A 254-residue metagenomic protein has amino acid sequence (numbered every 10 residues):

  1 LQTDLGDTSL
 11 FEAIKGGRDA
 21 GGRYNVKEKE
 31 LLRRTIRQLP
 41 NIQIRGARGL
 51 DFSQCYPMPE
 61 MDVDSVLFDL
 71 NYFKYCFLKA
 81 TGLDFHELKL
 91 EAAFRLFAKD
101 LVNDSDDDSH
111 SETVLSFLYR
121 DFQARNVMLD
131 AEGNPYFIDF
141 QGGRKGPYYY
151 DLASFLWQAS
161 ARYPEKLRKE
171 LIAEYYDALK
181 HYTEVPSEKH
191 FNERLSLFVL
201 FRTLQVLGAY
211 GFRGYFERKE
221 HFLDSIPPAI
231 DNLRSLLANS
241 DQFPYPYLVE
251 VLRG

Functional and structural regions predicted by a protein language model:
L1-F68, Y72, K79, D107-S109: ATP-binding pocket architecture of kinase catalytic cores
D4-T8, R18-G21, D107-S111, S116 (+2 more regions): Conserved NTP-binding catalytic cores of kinases and kinase-like/nucleotidyltransferase enzymes across multiple kinase
G17, G46, G211-R218, S240: Secondary-structure edge/capping motif, primarily at the C-terminal ends of alpha-helices and the immediately following
E28, L32-T35, V66, L90-F94 (+2 more regions): Hydrophobic packing residues in well-ordered alpha-helices of helical domains and bundles
I42, F97-L152, R162-K166: Active-site acidic catalytic loop and adjacent metal/ATP-binding pocket of ATP-dependent phosphoryl transfer enzymes
A47-P59, D69-L118, S187-K189: An alpha-helical support segment within catalytic cores of ATP-dependent transferases
N71-A80, Y148-E184, L197-E217, A229-L236: Active-site activation/catalytic loop segments of kinase-like enzymes and analogous catalytic loops in related
D107, E220, S225-G254: Regulatory N- and C-terminal appendages and interdomain linkers associated with kinase/kinase-like NTP transferase
